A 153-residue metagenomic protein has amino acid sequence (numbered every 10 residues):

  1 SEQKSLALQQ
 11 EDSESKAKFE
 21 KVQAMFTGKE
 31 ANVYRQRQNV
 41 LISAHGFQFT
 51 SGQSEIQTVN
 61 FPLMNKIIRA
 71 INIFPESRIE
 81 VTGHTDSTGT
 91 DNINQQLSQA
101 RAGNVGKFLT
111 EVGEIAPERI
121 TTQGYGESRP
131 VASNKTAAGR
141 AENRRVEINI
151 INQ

Functional and structural regions predicted by a protein language model:
S1-E20, Q53-F61, T82-Q153: Periplasmic OmpA-like peptidoglycan-binding domain that tethers envelope proteins to the cell wall
S1-R78, Q153: Periplasmic peptidoglycan-binding/tethering modules of Gram-negative envelope proteins
